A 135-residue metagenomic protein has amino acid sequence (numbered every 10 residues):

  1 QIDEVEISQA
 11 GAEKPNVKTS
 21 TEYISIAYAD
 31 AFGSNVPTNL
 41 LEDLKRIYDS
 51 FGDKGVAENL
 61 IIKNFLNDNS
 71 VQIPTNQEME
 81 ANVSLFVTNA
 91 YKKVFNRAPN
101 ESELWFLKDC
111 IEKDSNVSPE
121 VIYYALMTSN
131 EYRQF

Functional and structural regions predicted by a protein language model:
Q1-F135: Composition-driven recognition of low-complexity segments enriched in small/aliphatic/hydroxylated residues
